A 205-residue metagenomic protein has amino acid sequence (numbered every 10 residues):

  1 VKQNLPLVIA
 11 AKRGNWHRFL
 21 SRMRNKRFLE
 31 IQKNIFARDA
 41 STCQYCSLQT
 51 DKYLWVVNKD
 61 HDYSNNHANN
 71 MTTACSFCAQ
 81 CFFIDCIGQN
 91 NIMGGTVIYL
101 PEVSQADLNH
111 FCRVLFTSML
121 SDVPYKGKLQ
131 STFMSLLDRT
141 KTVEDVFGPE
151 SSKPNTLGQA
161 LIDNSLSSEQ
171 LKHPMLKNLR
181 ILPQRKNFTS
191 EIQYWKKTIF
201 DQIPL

Functional and structural regions predicted by a protein language model:
V1-W16, R38, T42-Q49, N58: Short, charge-rich amphipathic segments
V1-W16, S21, C81-L205: Extended charged
R24-N25, E30, I35-F36, T42-T96: Histidine-centered nuclease catalytic patch
